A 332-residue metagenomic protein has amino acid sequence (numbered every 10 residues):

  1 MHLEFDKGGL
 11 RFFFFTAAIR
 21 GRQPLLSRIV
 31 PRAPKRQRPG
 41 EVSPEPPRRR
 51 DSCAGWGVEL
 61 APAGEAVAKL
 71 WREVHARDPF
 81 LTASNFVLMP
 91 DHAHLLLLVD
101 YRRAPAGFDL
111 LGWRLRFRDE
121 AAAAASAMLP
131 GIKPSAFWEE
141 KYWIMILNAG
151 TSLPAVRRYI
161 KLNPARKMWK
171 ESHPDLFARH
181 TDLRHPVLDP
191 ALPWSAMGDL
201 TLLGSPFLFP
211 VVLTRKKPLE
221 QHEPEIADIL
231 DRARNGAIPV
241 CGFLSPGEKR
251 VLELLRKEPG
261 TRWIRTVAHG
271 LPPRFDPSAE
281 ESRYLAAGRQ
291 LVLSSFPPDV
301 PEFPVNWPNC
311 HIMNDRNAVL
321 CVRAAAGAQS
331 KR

Functional and structural regions predicted by a protein language model:
M1-D182, P190: Short catalytic/metal-binding and nucleic-acid-binding patches
R179-R332: Glycine-biased, small-residue-rich flexible motifs in mid-sequence functional cores and linkers
